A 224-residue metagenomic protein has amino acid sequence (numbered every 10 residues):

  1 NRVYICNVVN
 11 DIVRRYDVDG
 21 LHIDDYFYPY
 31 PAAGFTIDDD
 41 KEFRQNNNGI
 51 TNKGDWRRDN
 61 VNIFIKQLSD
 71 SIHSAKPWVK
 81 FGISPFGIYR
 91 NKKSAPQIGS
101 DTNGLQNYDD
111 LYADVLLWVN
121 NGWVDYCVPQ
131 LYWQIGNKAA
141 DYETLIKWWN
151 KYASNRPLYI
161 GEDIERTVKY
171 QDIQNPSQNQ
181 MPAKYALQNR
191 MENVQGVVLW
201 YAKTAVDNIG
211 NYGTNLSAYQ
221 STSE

Functional and structural regions predicted by a protein language model:
N1-W123, Y132: Polysaccharide-binding and catalytic clefts of secreted carbohydrate-active enzymes
I5, L111, Y142-L145, M181: Amphipathic coiled-coil/heptad-repeat helices and related helical stalk/stem segments that mediate oligomerization
P31, D38, T144-L145, A153 (+1 more regions): Alpha-helix boundary/capping detector
A32-A33, K93, K138-A139, N208-I209: Short glycine-/acidic-enriched loop or helix-start segments at secondary-structure transitions that form or flank
D39-D40, N52, D141, Y201 (+1 more regions): Alpha-helix initiation/capping motif
E42, S100-N103, W148, L216-Q220: Short, low-complexity, polar/charged sequence segments that are solvent-exposed and flexible
K53-F81, F86, K138-T167, S221-E224: P-loop/Walker A phosphate-binding loop and immediately adjacent motor/lid segment at beta-alpha junctions
Y112-K138, A153-E224: Substrate-binding cleft of secreted/luminal carbohydrate-active enzymes
